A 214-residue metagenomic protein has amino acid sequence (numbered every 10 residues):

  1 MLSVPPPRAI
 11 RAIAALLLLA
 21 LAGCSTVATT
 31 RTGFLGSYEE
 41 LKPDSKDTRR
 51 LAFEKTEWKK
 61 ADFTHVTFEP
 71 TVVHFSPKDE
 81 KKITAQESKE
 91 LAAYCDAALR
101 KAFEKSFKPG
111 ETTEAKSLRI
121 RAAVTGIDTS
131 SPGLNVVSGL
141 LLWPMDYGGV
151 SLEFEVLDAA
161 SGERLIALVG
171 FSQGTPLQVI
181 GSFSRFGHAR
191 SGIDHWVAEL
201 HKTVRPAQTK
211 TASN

Functional and structural regions predicted by a protein language model:
L2-A14: Bacterial N-terminal signal peptides that target proteins for export
A20-G23: C-terminal motif of bacterial Sec signal peptides marking the signal peptidase cleavage site
S25-A93, R205-N214: A structural "domain/chain start" motif
V73, D96-K108, T129, H201-Q208: Sec-exported extracytoplasmic/periplasmic mature domains
D79-E90, F107-P109, V179-G187: Second-shell loop/turn segments in exported
L91, C95, L99, I120 (+3 more regions): Stable alpha-helical elements in mature extracytoplasmic
K105-E163, G174-I180: Surface-exposed short loop/turn segments
S151, A160-T203: Short secondary-structure boundary motifs at beta->alpha junctions and helix caps
